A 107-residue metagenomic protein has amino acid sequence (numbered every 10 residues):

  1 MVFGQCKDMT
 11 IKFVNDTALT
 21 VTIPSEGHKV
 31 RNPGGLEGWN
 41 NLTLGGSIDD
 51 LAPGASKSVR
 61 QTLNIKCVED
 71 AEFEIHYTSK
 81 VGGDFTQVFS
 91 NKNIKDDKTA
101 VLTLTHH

Functional and structural regions predicted by a protein language model:
M1-H107: Intrinsically disordered, low-complexity segments enriched in small/polar residues
